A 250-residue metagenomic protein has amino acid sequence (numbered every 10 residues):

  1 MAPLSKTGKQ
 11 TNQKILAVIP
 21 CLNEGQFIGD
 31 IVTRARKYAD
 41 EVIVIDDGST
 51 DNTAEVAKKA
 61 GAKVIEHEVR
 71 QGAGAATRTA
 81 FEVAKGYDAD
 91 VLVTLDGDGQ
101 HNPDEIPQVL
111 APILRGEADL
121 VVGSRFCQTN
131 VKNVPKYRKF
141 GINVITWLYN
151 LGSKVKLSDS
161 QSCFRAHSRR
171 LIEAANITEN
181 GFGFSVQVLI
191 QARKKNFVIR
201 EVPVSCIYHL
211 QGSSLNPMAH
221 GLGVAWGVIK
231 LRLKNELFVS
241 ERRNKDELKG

Functional and structural regions predicted by a protein language model:
M1-Q10, K14, R115, W226-G250: Terminal low-complexity segments of carbohydrate-biosynthetic enzymes
M1-T33: N-proximal low-complexity "stem/linker" segments adjacent to membrane-targeting elements
Q26-D30, D51-A60: Acidic helix N-cap motif at the loop->helix transition within catalytic regions of sugar-transfer enzymes
I31-E41: Short, acidic, metal-binding catalytic loop of nucleotide-sugar glycosyltransferases
D46-A54, G99: A conserved acidic beta->alpha catalytic loop
I65-G86, P103-F182, Y208-A219, G223-I229 (+2 more regions): Acceptor/aglycone-binding surface of glycosyltransferases and processive sugar-polymer synthases
A89-Q100: Short beta-strand-to-loop acidic/aromatic patch adjacent to the donor-nucleotide binding site
V155-K156, I177-N180, L189-I207: Catalytic donor-sugar/metal-binding loop of nucleotide-sugar-dependent glycosyltransferases
